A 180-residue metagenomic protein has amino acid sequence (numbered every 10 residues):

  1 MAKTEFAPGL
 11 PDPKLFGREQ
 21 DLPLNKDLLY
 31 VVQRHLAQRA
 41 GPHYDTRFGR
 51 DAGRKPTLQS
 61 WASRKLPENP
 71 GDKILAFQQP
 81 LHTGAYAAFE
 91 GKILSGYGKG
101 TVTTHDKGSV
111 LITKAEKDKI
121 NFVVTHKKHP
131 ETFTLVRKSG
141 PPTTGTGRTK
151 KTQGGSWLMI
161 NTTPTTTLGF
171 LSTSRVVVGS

Functional and structural regions predicted by a protein language model:
A2-S180: A charge-rich, low-complexity, intrinsically flexible signal that marks solvent-exposed coils, linkers, repeats
